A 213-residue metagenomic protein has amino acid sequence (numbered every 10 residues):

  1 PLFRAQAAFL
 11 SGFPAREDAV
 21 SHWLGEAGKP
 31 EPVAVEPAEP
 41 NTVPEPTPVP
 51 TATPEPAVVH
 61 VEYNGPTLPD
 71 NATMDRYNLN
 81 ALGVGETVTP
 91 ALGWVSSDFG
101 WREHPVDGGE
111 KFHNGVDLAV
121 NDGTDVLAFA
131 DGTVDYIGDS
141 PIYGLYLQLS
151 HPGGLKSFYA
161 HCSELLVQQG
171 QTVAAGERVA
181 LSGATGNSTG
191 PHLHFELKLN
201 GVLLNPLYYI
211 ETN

Functional and structural regions predicted by a protein language model:
P1-A8, F158, L207, E211: Gram-positive cell-envelope targeting signals
P1-P90: Non-catalytic extracellular/periplasmic "stalk" and linker regions immediately N-terminal to catalytic or recognition
V58-Y143: Surface-exposed, glycine-biased beta-strand/turn segments
G93, T124, S157, L165 (+1 more regions): Glycine-centered loop/turn positions within well-structured domains that cap or flank conserved ligand/cofactor-binding
V95, V126, G132-V134, V167-S182: A structural signal for short beta-strand/turn segments enriched in small hydrophobics and glycine
S97, V120, Y136, H161-E164 (+1 more regions): A residue-level detector for short acidic-glycine micro-motifs
K111-H113, A128-L166, P191-E196: Zn2+-dependent peptidoglycan hydrolase active-site motif and core
L145-G153, Q169-N213: Conserved, short, structured surface segments that act as functional micro-motifs
